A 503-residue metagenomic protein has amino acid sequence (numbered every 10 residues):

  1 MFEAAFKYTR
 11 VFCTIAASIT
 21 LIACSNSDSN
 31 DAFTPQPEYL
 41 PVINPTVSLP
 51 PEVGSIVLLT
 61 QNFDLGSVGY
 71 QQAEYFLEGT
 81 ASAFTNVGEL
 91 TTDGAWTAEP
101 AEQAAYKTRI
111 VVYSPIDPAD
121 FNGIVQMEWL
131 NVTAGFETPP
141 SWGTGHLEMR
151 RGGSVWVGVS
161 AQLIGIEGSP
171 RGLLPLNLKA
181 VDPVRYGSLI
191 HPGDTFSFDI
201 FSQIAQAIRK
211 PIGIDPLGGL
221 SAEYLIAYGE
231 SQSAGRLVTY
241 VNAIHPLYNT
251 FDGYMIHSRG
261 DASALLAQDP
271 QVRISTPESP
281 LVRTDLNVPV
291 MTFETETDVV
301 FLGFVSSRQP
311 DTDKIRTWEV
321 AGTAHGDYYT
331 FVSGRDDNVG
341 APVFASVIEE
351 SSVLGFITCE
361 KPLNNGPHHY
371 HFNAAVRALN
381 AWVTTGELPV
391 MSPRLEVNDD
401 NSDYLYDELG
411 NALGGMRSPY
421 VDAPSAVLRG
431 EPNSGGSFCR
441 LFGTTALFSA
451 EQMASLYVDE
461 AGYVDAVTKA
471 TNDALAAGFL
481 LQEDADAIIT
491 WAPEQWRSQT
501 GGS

Functional and structural regions predicted by a protein language model:
F2-C13: Bacterial N-terminal signal peptides that target proteins for export
A17-S18: Residue-level signal for mature regions of secreted extracellular proteins and peptides
I22-A23: C-terminal motif of bacterial Sec signal peptides marking the signal peptidase cleavage site
N26: Short, conserved catalytic or interaction motifs in soluble domains
D31-S503: C-terminal His-loop and adjacent cap/lid subdomain of alpha/beta-hydrolase
